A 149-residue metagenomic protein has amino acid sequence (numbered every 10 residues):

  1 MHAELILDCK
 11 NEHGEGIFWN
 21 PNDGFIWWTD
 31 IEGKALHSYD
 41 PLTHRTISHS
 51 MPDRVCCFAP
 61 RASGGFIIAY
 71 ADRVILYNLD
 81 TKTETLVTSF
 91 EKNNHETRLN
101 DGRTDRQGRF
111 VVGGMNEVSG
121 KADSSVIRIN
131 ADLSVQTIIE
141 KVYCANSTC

Functional and structural regions predicted by a protein language model:
H2-D8, H44-S50, T85-K92, L133-E140: A short beta-strand motif characteristic of beta-propeller blades
C9-D23, P52-I67, N93-R109, I139-C149: Beta-rich, blade/repeat-based domains predominating in secreted/periplasmic proteins but also intracellular
W27-T29, I68-A69, V111-G113: Residue position within the beta-strands of beta-propeller blades
I31-E32, E117-D123: Short, solvent-exposed loop/turn segments at conserved positions within beta-propeller repeat blades
A35-H37, R73-I75, S124-I127: A short loop-to-beta-strand structural motif that recurs across blades of beta-propeller domains
D40-H44, N78-K82, I129-L133: Short loop/turn segments that connect beta-strands within beta-propeller blades
F66-D105, N116-G120: Glycine/small-residue-rich loop that forms an oxyanion/phosphate-binding "nest" at active or ligand-binding sites
K121-T148: Histidine/lysine/aspartate-rich catalytic loop segments that bind and position anionic ligands
